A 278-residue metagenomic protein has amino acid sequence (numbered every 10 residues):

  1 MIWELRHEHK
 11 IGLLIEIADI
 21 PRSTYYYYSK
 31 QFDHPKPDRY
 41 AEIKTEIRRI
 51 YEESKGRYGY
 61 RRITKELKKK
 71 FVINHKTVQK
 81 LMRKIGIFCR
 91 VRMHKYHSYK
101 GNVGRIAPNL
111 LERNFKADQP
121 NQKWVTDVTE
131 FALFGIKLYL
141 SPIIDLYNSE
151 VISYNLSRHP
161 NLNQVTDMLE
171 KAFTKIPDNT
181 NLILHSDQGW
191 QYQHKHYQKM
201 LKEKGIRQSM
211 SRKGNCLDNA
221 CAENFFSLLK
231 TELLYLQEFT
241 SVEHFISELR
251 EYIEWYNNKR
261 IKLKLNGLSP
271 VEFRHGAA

Functional and structural regions predicted by a protein language model:
M1-L14, A18: Double-stranded DNA-binding cores of transcription factors and transposases
H9-K10, Y58, I73, T240: Residue-level signal for the short linker/turn that defines the boundary of a DNA-recognition helix
L14-I15, Y25, I47, I63 (+15 more regions): Mobile genetic element proteins and their domesticated derivatives, centered on retroelements and DNA transposons
I15, R22-Q119, N215, V271-R274: Basic, flexible linker segments flanking DNA-binding modules in nucleic acid-interacting mobile-element proteins
K100-N102, S186-Q188, H194-K195, Q208-K230 (+2 more regions): RNase H-like two-metal-ion nuclease catalytic core shared by retroviral integrases and related mobile-element nucleases
R113, A117-I152, R158-P160: An active-site-proximal beta-strand-loop segment
N155-P177: Active-site beta-loop-alpha junctions of metal-dependent nucleic acid enzymes, especially the RNase H-like/DDE
K195, K202-I206, L228-A278: C-terminal domain-tail junction helix/linker
